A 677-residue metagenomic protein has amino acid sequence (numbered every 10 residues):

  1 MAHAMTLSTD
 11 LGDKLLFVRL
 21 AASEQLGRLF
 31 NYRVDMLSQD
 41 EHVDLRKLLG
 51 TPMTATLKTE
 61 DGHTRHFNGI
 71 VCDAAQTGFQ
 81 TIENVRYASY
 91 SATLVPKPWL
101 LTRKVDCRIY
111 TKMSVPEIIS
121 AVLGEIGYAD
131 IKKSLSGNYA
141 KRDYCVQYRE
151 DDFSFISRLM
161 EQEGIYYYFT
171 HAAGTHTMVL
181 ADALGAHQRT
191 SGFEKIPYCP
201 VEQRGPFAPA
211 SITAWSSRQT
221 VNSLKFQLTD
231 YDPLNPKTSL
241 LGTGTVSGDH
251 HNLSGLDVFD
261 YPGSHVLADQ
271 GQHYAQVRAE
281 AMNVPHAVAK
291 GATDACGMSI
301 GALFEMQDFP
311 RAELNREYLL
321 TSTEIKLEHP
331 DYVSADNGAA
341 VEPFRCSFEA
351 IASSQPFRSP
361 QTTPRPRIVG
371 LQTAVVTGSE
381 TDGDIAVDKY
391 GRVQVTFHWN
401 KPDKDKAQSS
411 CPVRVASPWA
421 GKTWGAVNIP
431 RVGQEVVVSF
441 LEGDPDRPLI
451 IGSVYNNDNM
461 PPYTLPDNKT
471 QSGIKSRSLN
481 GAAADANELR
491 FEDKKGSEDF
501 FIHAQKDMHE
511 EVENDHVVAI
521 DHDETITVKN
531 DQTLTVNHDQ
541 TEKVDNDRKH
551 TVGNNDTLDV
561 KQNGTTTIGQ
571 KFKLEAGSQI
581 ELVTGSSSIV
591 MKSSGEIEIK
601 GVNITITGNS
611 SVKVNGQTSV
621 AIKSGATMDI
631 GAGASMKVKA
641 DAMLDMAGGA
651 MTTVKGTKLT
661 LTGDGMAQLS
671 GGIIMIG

Functional and structural regions predicted by a protein language model:
M1-R108, Q162, H286: Assembly/oligomerization scaffold segments
R33-V43, N283-D294, Q361, W419-G425: Short alpha-helix capping/helix-loop boundary micro-motifs
K47-L48, M298, L314, P430: Short, well-ordered loop/turn sites that connect or cap secondary structure elements
A55-T56, M306-Q307, E435-V438: A generic structural signal for residues embedded in beta-strands
H63, S114-I131, G137, C145-S354: Extended, domain-scale alpha-helical bundle/helix-rich regions
A75-T93, M178, K326-F344, F348 (+3 more regions): Short, solvent-exposed secondary-structure boundary/capping segments
V95-K97, K112-K133, F259-H273, S379-D382 (+1 more regions): Glycine-rich, acidic and aromatic/proline-enriched surface loops and short helix-turn segments that act as binding
I165, F169, V179-A183, Y198 (+3 more regions): Structural signature for extended repeat/solenoid scaffolds and their inter-repeat hinge/linker regions, spanning
